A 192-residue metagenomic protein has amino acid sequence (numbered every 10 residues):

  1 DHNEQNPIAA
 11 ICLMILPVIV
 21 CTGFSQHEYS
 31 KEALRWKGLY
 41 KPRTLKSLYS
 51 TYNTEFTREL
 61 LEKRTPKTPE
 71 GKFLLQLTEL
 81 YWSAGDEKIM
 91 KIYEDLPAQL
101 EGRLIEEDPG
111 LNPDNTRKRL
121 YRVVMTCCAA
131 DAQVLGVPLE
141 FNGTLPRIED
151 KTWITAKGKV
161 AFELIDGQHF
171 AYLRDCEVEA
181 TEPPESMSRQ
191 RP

Functional and structural regions predicted by a protein language model:
D1-P192: OB-fold and OB-like single-stranded nucleic-acid-recognition modules and their adjacent interaction interfaces
